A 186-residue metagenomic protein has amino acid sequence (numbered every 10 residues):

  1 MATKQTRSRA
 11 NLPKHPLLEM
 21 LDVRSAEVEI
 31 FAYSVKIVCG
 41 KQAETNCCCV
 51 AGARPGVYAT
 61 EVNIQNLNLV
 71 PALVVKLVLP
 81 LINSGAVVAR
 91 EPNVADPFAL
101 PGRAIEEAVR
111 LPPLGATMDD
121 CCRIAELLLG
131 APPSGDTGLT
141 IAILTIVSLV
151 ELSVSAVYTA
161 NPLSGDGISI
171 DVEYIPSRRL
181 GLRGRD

Functional and structural regions predicted by a protein language model:
A2-D186: Gly/Pro-rich, tryptophan- and cysteine-flecked surface segments typical of secreted/extracellular proteins
